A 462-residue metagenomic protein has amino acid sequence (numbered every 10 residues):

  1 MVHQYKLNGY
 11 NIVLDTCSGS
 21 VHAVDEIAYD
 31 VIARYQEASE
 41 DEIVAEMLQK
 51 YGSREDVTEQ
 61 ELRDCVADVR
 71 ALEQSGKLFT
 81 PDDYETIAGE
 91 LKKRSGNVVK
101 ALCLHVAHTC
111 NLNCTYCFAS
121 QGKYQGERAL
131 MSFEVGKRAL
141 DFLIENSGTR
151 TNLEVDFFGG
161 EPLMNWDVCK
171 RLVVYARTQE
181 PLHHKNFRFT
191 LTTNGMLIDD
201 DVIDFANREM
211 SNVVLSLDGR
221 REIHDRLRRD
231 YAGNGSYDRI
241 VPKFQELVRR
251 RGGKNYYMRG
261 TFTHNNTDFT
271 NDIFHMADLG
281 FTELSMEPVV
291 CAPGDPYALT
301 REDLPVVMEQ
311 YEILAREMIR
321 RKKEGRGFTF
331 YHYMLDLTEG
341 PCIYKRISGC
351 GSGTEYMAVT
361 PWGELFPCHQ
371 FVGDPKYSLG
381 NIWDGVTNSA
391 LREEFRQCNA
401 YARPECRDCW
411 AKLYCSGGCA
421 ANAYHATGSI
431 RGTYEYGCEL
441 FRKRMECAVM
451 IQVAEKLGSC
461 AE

Functional and structural regions predicted by a protein language model:
M1-Y35: Acidic, low-complexity/disordered tracts enriched in E/D and polar residues
A38-R54: Short acidic, hydrophobic short linear motifs in intrinsically disordered regions
D56-D204, E209: Conserved alpha-helical substructure of the radical SAM core
G136, L140-D156, N165-V289: Radical SAM/AdoMet-radical enzyme domain recognition
L140-F158, F395, T433-E462: Short Fe-S-cluster ligation motifs
E222-L227, E283-P305, G327-P341, F366 (+1 more regions): Flexible glycine/acidic-rich beta-alpha junction loops that bind and position SAM and/or redox cofactors in anaerobic
V306-E339, H369-S416: C-terminal accessory region of radical SAM enzymes
R396-C447: Cysteine-cluster motifs in flexible loop/terminal segments that predominantly coordinate metals
